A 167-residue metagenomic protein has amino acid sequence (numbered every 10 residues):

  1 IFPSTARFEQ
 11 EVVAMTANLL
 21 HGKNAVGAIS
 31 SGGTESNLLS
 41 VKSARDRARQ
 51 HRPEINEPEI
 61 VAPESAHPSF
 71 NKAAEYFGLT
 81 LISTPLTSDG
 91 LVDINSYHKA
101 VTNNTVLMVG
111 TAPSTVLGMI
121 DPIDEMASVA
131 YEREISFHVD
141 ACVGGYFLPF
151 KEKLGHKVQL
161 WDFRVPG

Functional and structural regions predicted by a protein language model:
I1-G33, R47: Conserved N-terminal alpha-helix of the aminotransferase class I/II PLP-enzyme fold
G32-G167: Conserved PLP-enzyme active-site core in the AAT-like
